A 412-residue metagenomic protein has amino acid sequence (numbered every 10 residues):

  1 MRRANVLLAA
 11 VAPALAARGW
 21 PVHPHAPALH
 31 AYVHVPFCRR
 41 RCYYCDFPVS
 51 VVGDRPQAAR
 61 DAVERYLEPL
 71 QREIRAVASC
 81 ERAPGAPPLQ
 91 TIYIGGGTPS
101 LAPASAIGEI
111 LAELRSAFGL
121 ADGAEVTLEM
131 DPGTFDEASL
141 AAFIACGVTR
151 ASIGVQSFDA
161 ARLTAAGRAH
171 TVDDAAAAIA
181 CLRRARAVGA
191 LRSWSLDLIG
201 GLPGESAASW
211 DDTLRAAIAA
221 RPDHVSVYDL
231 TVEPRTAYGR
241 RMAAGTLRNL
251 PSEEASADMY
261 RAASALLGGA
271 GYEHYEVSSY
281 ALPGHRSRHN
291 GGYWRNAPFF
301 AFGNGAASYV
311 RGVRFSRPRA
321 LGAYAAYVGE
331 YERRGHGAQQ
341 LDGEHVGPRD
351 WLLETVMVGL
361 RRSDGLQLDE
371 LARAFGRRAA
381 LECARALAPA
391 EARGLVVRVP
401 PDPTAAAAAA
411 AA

Functional and structural regions predicted by a protein language model:
M1-A17: N-terminal chloroplast transit peptides
W20-H30, P48-E382, E391: C-terminal scaffold of the Radical SAM
V33: Conserved N-terminal Rossmann-fold NAD(P)-binding element of oxidoreductases
P36, G133, S363, P401-P403: Generic structural motif
P36-V49: Local cysteine-cluster metal-coordination motifs and their immediate loop/turn environment, predominantly Fe-S cluster
A388: Residue-level detection of the helix-turn-helix DNA-binding "recognition helix"
E391-P403: A short, conserved structural fragment
P400-A412: Accessory beta->alpha helical hairpin/"wing" motif in late/C-terminal subdomains of nucleic-acid enzymes
